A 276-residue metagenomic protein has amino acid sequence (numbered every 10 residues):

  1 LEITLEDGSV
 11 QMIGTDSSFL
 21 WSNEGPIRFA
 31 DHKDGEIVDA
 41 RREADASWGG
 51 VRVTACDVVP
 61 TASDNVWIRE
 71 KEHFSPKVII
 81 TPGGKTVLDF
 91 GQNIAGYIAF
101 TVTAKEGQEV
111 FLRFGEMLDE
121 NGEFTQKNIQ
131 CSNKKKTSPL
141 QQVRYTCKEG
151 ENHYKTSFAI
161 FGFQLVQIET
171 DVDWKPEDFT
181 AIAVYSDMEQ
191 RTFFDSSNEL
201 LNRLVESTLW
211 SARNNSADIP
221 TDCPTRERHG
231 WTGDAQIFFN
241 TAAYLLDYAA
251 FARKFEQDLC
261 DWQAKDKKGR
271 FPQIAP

Functional and structural regions predicted by a protein language model:
L1-R226, G233-D234, Y248-F255, L259 (+1 more regions): Extracellular/oxidizing-compartment recognition motifs
I237-Y248: Well-ordered alpha-helical scaffold segments within catalytic/enzyme domains
